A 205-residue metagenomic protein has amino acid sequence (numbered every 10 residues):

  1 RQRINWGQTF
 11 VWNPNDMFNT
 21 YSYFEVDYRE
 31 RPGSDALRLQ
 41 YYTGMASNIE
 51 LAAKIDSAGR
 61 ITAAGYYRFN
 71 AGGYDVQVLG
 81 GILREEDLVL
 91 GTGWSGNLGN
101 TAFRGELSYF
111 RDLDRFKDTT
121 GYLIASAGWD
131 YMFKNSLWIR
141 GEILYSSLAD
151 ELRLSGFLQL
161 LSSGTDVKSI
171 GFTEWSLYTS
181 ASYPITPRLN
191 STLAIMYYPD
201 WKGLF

Functional and structural regions predicted by a protein language model:
R1, E50-A52, R140: A structural signal for short, well-ordered beta-strand segments and their strand-loop junctions that often border
R1-N48: Outer membrane beta-barrel
Y23, S47-S57, A63-G65, A71-R84 (+4 more regions): Transmembrane beta-strand segments that form the barrel wall of outer-membrane beta-barrel proteins
F24-E30, E50-A63, S163-L177: Glycine-rich phosphate-binding "P-loop"
R31-L37, G59-A63, E86-L90, T119-A125 (+2 more regions): Residues that define the transmembrane beta-barrel architecture of outer-membrane proteins
T43-M45, R84, F133, I185: Short loop/turn positions at the edges of beta-strands in beta-sheet-rich folds
S95-M196: Detector for outer-membrane/organellar transmembrane beta-barrel domains, recognizing the amphipathic beta-strand
